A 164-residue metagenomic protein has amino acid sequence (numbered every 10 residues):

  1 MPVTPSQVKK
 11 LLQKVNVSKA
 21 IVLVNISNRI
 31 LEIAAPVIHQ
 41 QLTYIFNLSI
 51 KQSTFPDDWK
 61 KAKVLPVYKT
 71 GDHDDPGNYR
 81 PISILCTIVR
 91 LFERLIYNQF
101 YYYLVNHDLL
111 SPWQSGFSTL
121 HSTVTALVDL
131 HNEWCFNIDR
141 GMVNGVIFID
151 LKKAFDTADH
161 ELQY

Functional and structural regions predicted by a protein language model:
M1-Y164: Conserved pre-catalytic core of RNA-dependent polymerases
